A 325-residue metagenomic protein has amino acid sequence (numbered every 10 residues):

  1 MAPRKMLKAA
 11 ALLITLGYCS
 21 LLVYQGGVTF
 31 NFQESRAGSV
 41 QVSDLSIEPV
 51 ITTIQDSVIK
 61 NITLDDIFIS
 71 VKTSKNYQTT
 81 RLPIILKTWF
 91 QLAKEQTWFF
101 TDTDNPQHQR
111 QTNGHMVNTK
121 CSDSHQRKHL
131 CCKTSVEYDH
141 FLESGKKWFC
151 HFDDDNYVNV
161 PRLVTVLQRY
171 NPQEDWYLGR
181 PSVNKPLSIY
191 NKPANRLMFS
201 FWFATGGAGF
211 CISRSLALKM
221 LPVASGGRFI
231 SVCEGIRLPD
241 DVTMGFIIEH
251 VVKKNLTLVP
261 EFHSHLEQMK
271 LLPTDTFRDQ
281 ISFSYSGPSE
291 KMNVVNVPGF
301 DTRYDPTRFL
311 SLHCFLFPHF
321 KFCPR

Functional and structural regions predicted by a protein language model:
M1-R325: Secretory-pathway lumenal glyco-enzymes, predominantly type II signal-anchor Golgi glycosyltransferases
